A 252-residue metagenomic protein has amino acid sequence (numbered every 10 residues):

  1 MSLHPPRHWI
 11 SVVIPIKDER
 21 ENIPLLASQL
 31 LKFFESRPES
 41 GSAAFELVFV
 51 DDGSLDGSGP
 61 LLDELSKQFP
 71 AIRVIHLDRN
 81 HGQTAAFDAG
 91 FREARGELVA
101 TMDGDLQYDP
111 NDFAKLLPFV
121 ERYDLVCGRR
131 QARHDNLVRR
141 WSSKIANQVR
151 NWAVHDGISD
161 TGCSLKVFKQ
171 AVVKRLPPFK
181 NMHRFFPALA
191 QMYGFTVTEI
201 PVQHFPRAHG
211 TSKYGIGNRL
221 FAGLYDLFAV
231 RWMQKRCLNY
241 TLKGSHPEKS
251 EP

Functional and structural regions predicted by a protein language model:
M1-L137, A171, V197-I200, G244-P252: Structured catalytic core of nucleotide-sugar glycosyltransferases
M1-W9, H155, F179-P252: Hydrophobic helical membrane-anchoring modules
E19, S54, R79, H134 (+4 more regions): Residue-level signature of the cytosolic catalytic core of signaling kinases
K32, S36, E64, Q68 (+7 more regions): Conserved amphipathic alpha-helical interaction elements at protein-protein interfaces in regulatory, energy-coupling
L61, A86-F87, D112, L137 (+4 more regions): Hydrophobic alpha-helical segments typical of transmembrane helices and their membrane-interface/capping positions
F91-E93, L117-P118, S142-N147, G215-N218: Short, hinge-like loop/turn segments at secondary-structure boundaries
E121-K174, Y225-F228, W232: Short, flexible, basic/aromatic active-site loop/helix in glycosyltransferases
